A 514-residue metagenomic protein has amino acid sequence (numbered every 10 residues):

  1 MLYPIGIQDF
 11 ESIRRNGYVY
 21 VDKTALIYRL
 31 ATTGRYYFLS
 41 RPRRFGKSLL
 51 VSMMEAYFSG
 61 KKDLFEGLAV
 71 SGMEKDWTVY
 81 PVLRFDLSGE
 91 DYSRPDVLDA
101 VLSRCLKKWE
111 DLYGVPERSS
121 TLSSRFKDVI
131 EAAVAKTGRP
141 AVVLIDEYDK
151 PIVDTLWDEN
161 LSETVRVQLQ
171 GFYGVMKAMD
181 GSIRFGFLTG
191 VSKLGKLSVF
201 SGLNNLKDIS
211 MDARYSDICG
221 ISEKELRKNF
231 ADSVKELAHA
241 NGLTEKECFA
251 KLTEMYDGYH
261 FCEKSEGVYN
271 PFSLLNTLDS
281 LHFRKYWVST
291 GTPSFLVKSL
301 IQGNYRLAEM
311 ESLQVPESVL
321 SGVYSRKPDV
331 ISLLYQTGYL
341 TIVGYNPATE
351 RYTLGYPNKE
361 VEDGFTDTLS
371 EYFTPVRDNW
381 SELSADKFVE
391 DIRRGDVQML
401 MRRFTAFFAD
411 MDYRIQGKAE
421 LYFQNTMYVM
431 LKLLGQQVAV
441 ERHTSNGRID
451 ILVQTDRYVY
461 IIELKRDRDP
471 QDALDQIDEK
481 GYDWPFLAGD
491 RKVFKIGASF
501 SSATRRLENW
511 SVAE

Functional and structural regions predicted by a protein language model:
M1-A419, L434: Phosphate-binding site recognition
A133-T137, M430-D456: Active-site metal-binding core of divalent-cation-utilizing nuclease and nuclease-like domains
V142, Y458-Y460, F494: Structural motif
E163-V167, R466-D483: Mg2+/Mn2+-dependent nuclease catalytic core
F172-M179, S332-L340, Y428-L433, Q476-I496: Metal-dependent nuclease catalytic cores in nucleic-acid-processing enzymes, especially RNase H-like/related
M427, I449-R466, K480: Conserved catalytic cores of phosphodiester-cleaving nucleases, focusing on short active-site segments
P485, G489-E514: Domain-level recognition of nuclease-like catalytic cores that cleave nucleotide substrates
